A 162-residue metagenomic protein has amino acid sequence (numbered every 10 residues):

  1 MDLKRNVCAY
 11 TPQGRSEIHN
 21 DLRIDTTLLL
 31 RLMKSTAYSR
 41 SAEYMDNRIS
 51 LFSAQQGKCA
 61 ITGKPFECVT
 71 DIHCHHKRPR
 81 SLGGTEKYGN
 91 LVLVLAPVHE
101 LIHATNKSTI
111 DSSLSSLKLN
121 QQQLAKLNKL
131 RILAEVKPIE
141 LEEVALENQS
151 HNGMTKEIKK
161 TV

Functional and structural regions predicted by a protein language model:
M1-Y38, K118: Extended C-terminal regions of large enzymes
A9-Y10, N20, S81, A104-S108 (+1 more regions): Intrinsically disordered, low-complexity segments enriched in polar/charged small residues
L22-R23, S35, T109-V162: Acidic, low-complexity intrinsically disordered tails
D25-L28, N47, K58, Q123-K126: Alpha-helical structural motif
K34-S50, R78-Y88: Short, contiguous acidic/charged loop-to-helix segments that flank catalytic cores in large enzymes
Y38-H73, L95-P97: Short cysteine-rich loop/turn motifs with clustered Cys
G63-A96, A104-S113: Histidine-centered nuclease catalytic patch
E100: Basic, amphipathic alpha-helical patches used to engage nucleic acids or provide basic targeting signals, exemplified
